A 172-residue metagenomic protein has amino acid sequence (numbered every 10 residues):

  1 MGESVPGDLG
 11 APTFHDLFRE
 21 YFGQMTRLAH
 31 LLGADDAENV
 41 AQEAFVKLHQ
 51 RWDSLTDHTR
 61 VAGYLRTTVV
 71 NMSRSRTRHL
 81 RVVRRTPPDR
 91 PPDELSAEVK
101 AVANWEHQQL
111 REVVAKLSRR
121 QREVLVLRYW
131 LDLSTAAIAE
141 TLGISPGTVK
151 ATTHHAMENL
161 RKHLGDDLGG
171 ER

Functional and structural regions predicted by a protein language model:
M1-R27, A34-E38, H49, R122: A short, charge-rich alpha-helical start-of-domain segment used by transcription regulators
G2-L9, T13, R85, N104 (+2 more regions): C-terminal edge and immediately downstream basic/flexible tail or linker adjoining helix-turn-helix-like DNA-binding
P6, A115, R119-R120, L131-T148: Helix-turn-helix DNA-binding module
P6-G7, F45-R60, H79-L80, H163: Sigma70-family region 2
N39-V46, T59-N71: Structural recognition of an alpha-helix C-terminal capping motif at a helix-to-coil junction
T56, T67-P88, V102-A103, H155: Arg/Lys-rich amphipathic alpha helix in sigma70-family domain 2
V70, R74, L142-D166: DNA-recognition helix of helix-turn-helix
V124-R128: A short pre-motif secondary-structure segment
